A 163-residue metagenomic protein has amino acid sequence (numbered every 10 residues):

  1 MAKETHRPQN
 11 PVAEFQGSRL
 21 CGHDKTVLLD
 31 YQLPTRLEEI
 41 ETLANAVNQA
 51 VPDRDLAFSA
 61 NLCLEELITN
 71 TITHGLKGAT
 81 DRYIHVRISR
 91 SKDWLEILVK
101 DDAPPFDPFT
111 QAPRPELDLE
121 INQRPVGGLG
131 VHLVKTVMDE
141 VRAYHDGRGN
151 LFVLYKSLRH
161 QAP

Functional and structural regions predicted by a protein language model:
M1-L29, I72-P163: Conserved beta-strand-loop-beta-strand hairpin that lines the nucleotide-binding pocket of ATP/GTP-utilizing enzymes
N10-V12, P34-R36, N48-V51, A60 (+1 more regions): Short acidic/polar alpha-helix capping motifs at helix-coil junctions
D24-D55: Helix-loop-beta hinge of the Bergerat
L33, A46-Q49, I68, E96 (+1 more regions): Generic alpha-helical hydrophobic packing signal
L37-I40, A57, N61, D81 (+1 more regions): Short, structured helix-loop boundary elements
L43-T69, Q123-P125: Conserved short strand/loop->alpha-helix "switch" segment adjacent to the catalytic nucleotide/phosphoryl-transfer site
